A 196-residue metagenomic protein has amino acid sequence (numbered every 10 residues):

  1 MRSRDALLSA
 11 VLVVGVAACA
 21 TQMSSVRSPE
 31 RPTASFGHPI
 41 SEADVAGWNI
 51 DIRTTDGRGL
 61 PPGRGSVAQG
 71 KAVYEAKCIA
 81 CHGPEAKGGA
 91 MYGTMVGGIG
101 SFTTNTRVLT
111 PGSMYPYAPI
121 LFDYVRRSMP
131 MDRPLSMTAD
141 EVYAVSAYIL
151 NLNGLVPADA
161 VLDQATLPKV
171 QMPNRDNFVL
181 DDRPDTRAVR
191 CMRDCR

Functional and structural regions predicted by a protein language model:
M1-S9: Bacterial N-terminal signal peptides that target proteins for export
S35-V73, G89, P130-P134: Electrostatic cytochrome c docking/interface patches
D44, S66, Y117, L121 (+1 more regions): Stable alpha-helical elements in mature extracytoplasmic
G70, Y74-E85, V145-I149: The canonical Cys-X-X-Cys-His
K71, K87-R126, P130, Q164: Gly/Gly-Pro-rich "capping" loops immediately C-terminal to redox-active cysteine motifs in periplasmic/lumenal
M137-R196: Flexible coil segments in periplasmic/lumen-exposed cytochrome c-class electron-transfer proteins
